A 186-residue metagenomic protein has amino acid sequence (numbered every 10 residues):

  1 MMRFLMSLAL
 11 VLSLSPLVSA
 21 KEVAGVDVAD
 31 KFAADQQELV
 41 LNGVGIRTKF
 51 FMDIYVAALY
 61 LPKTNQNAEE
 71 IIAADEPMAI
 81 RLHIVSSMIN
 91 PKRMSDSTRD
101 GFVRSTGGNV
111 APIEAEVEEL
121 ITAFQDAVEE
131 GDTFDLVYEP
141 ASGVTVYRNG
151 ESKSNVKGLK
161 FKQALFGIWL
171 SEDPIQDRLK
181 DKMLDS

Functional and structural regions predicted by a protein language model:
M1-L5: Positively charged n-region of N-terminal signal peptides that target proteins for export
L14-L17: N-terminal signal peptide c-region/cleavage motif recognized by signal peptidases
A20-A74, G108: N-terminal secretory signal peptides
F32, T145-V146: Short aromatic-centered micro-motifs
N65, E69-A141: Mid-length scaffold segments of soluble, non-membrane domains
R148-G150: Short strand-turn-strand beta-turns centered on an Asx-Gly dipeptide
K153-L179: Flexible glycine-rich active-site/ligand-binding loops centered on an Asp-His dyad
R178-S186: Cysteine/selenocysteine-centered motifs that mediate thiol-based redox chemistry or coordinate metal-sulfur cofactors
